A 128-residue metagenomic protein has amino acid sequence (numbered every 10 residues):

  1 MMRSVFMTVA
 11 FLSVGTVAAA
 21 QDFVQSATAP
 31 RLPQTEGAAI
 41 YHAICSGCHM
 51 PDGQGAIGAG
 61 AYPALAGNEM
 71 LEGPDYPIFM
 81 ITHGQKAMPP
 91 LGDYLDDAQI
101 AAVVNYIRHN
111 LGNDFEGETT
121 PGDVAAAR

Functional and structural regions predicted by a protein language model:
M1-V5: Positively charged n-region of N-terminal signal peptides that target proteins for export
M7-G15: Bacterial N-terminal signal peptides
A20-I40, A56: Electrostatic cytochrome c docking/interface patches
Q21-A29, D97-A98, A102-R128: Flexible coil segments in periplasmic/lumen-exposed cytochrome c-class electron-transfer proteins
P33, G73, P77, Q99-I100: Stable alpha-helical elements in mature extracytoplasmic
G37, Y41-P51, V103: The canonical Cys-X-X-Cys-His
M50, Q54-Y94: Gly/Gly-Pro-rich "capping" loops immediately C-terminal to redox-active cysteine motifs in periplasmic/lumenal
